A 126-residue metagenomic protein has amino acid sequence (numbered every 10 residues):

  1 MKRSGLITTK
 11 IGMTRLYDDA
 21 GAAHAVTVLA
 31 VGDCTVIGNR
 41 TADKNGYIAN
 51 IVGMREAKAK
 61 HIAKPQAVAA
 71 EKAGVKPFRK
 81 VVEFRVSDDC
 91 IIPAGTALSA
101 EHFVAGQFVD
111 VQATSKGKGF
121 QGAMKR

Functional and structural regions predicted by a protein language model:
M1-R126: Extended basic (Lys/Arg/His-rich) segments that typically form rRNA-contacting surfaces in ribosomal proteins
